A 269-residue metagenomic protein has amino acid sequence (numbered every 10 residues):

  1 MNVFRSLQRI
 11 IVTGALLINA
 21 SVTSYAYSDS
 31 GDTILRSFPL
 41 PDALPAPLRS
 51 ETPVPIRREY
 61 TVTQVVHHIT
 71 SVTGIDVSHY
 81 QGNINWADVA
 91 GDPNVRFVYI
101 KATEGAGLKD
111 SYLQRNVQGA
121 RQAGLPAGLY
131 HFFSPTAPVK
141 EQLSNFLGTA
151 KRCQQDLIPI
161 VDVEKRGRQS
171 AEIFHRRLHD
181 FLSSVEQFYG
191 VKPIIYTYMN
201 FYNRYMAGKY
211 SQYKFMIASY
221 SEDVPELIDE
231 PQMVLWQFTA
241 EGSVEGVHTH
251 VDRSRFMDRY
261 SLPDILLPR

Functional and structural regions predicted by a protein language model:
N2-I11: Bacterial N-terminal signal peptides that target proteins for export
I11-A20: Bacterial N-terminal signal peptides
V22-A26: Sec/Tat signal peptide C-region and signal peptidase I cleavage site
Y27-G74, Y210-R269: Functionally critical loop-and-helix segments that line ligand-binding/catalytic clefts of soluble enzyme domains
T61, H67-G82, A90, K101-L178 (+1 more regions): Substrate-binding cleft of extracellular glycoside hydrolase catalytic domains
N83-W86, Y202-R204: Short, well-ordered alpha-helical microsegments
I158-E230: Catalytic domains of cell-wall/extracellular-matrix polysaccharide-remodeling enzymes, centered on de-N-acetylation
